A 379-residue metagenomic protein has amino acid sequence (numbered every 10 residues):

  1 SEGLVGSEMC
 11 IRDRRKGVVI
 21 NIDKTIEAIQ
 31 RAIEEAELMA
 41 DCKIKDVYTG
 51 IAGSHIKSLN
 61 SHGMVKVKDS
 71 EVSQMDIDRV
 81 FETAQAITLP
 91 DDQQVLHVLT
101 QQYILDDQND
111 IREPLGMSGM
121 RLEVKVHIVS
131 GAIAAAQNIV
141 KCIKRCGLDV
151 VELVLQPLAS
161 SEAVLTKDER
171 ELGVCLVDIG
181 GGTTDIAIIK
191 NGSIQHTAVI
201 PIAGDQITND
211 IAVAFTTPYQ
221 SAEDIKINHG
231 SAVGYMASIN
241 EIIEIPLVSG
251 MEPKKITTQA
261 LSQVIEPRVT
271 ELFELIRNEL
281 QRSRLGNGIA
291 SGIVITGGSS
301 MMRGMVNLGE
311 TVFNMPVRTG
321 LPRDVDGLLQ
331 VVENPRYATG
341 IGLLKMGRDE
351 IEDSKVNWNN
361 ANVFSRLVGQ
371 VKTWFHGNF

Functional and structural regions predicted by a protein language model:
S1, S7-L176, S193-Q195, G204 (+7 more regions): Nucleotide/phosphate-binding catalytic cleft detector across ATP-hydrolyzing and phosphate-transferring enzymes
S1, T184-I188: Short beta-strand scaffold segments in enzyme catalytic cores
T49-S54, S291-M301: Glycine-rich beta-strand-to-loop/alpha-helix junction loops that act as flexible
I188-K190, A198-V199, L247, G297-S299 (+1 more regions): Active-site proximal loops enriched in glycine and acidic residues that flank catalytic Cys/His/Asp and coordinate
A203, I207, M301, R336-G342: Catalytic-loop motifs flanking and including active-site residues across diverse enzymes
E274, N278-G292, M302-G320, E350-E352: ATP-binding/phosphotransfer module of carbohydrate and carboxylate kinases, centering on a glycine-rich
I276, I295, L343: Hydrophobic, well-ordered secondary-structure elements that form the walls of internal hydrophobic environments
